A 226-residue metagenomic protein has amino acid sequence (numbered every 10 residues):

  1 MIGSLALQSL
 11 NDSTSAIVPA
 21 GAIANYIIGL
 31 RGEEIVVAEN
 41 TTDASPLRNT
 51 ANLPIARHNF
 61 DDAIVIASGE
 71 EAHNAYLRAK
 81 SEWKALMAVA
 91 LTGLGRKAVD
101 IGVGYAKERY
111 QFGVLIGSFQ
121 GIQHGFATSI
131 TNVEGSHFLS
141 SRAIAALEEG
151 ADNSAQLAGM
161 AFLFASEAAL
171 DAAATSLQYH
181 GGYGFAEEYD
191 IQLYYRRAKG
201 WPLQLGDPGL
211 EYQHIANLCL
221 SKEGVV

Functional and structural regions predicted by a protein language model:
M1-D100, G104: FAD-binding core of flavoproteins
G69, R78-V226: Alpha-helical interface subdomain recognition
